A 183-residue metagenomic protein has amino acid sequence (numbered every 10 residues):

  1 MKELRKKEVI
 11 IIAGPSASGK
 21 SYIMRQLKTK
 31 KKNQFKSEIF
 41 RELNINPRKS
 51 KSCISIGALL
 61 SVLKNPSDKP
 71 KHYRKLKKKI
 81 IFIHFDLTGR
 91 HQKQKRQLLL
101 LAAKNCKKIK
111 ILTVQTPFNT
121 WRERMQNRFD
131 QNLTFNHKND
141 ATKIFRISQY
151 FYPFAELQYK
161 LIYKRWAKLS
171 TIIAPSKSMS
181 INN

Functional and structural regions predicted by a protein language model:
M1-K6: Phosphate-binding P-loop
V9: Walker A (P-loop) ATP-phosphate-binding motif of ABC ATPase nucleotide-binding domains
I12: Hydrophobic anchor at the beta1->P-loop junction of P-loop NTPases
P15-S16: The conserved Walker
G19: Conserved glycine(s) of the Walker
Y22-K79: Conserved substrate/cofactor phosphate-moiety recognition/catalytic segment in nucleotide-dependent phosphotransferases
N105-M125: Conserved phosphate-donor/acceptor-positioning beta-strand/loop module used by diverse small-molecule
D130-N183: Small-molecule kinase domains that catalyze NTP-dependent phosphoryl transfer to phosphate-bearing small molecules
